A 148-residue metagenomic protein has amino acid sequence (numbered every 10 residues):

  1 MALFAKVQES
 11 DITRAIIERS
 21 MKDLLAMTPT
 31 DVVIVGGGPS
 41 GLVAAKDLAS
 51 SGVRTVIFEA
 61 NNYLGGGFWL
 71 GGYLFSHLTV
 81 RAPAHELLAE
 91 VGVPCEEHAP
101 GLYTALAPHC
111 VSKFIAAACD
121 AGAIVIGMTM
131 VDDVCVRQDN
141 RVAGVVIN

Functional and structural regions predicted by a protein language model:
M1-V32, H109, A121: Extreme N-terminal leader/targeting segments of oxidoreductases
A5, E9-S10, A60-P83: Conserved N-terminal glycine-rich FAD pyrophosphate-binding loop of Rossmann-like flavoproteins
V33, A49-W69: Glycine-rich FAD pyrophosphate-binding loop
G36-S40: Glycine-rich Rossmann-fold phosphate-binding loop(s) that bind the pyrophosphate of adenine dinucleotide cofactors
D47, Y63, S76-H98: Conserved FAD-binding subdomain of flavin-dependent enzymes
G92-N148: Feature captures the FAD/FMN-dependent oxidoreductase FAD-binding
